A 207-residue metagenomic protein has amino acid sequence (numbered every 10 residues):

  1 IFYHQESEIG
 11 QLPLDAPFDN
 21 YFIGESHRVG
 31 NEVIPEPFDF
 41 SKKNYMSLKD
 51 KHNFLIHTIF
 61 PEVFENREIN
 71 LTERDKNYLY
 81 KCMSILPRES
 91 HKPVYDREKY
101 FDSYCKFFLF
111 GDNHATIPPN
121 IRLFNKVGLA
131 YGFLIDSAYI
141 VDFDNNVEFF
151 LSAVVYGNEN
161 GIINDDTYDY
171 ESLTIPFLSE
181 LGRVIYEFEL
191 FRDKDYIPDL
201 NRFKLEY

Functional and structural regions predicted by a protein language model:
I1-K43, L48-D50, T58-E65: Acidic/His-rich structured neighborhood in mature extracellular/periplasmic domains
E36-Y207: Structured C-terminal helix/loop/strand segments within mature extracytoplasmic catalytic/sensor domains
